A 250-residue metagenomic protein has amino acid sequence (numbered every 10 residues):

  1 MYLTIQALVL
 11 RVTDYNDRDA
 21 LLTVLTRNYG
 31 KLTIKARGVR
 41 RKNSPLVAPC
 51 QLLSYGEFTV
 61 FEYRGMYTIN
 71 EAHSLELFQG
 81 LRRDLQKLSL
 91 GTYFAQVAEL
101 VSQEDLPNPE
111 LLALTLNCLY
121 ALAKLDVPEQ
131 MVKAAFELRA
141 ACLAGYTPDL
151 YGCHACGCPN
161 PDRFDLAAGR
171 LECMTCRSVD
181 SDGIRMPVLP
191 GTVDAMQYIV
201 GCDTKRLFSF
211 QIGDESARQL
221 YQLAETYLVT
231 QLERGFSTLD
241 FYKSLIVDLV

Functional and structural regions predicted by a protein language model:
M1-A20, L25-V250: Non-catalytic alpha-helical scaffolds and adjoining flexible linkers that form interface surfaces for assembly
